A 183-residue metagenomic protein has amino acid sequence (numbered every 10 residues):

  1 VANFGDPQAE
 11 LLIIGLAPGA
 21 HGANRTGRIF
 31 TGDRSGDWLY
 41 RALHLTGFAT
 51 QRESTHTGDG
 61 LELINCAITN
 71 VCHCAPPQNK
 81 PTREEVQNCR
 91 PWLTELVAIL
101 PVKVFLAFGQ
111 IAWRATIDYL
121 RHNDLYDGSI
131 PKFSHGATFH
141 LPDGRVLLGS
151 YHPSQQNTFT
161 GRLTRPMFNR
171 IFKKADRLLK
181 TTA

Functional and structural regions predicted by a protein language model:
V1-P131, A137-T182: A polyanion-binding, active-site-adjacent surface
